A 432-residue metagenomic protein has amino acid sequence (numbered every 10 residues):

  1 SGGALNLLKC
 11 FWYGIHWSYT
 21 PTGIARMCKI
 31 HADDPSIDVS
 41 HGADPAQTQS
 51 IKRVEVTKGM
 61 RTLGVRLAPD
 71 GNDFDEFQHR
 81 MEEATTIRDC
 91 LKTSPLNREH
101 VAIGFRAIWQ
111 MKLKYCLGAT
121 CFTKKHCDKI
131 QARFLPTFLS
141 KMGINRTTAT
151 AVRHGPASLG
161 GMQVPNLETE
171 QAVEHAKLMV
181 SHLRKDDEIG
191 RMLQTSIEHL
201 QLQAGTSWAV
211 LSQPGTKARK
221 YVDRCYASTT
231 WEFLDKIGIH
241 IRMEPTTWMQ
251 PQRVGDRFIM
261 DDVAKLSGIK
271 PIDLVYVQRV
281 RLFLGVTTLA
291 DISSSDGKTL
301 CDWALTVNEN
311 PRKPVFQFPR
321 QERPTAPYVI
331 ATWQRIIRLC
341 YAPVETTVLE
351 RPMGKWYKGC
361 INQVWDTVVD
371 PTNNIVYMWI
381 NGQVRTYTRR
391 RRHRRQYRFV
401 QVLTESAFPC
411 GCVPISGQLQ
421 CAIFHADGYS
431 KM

Functional and structural regions predicted by a protein language model:
S1, R80-T85, C127-R133: Well-ordered, non-membrane alpha-helical segments in soluble/globular domains
S1-H16, T57-A68, W109-K112, M432: Catalytic palm active-site di-aspartate
G2-L7, L139-T148: Short helix-interrupting loop/turn segments at helix-coil junctions
A4-K58: Short, conserved micro-motifs composed of acidic
N6-F11, T123-Q131: Short, glycine/acidic-rich hinge or "gate" loops at secondary-structure transitions that mediate conformational
I37-K124, M142, H175-S196: Basic, alpha-helical interaction scaffolds
W109, C127-L139, I197: Short amphipathic alpha-helical coiled-coil/interface segments
I130, G143-K431: Extended C-terminal regions of large enzymes
